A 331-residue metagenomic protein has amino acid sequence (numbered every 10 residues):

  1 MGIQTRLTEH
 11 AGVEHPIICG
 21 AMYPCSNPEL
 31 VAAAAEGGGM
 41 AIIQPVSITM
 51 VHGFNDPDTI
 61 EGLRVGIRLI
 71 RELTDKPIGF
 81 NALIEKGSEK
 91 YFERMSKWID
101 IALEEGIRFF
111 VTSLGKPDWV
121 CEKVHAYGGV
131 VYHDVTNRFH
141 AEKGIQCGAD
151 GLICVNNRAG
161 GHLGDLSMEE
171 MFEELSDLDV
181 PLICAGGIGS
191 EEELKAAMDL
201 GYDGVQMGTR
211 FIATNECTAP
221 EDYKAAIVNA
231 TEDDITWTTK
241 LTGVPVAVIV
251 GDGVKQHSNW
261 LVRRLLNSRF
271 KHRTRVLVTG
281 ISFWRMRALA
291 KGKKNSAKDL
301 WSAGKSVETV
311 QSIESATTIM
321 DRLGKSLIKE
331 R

Functional and structural regions predicted by a protein language model:
M1-P181: Active-site entrance/lid segments in N-terminal catalytic domains of soluble metabolic enzymes
Y23, G186-S190: Gly/Ser-rich catalytic serine loop of serine hydrolases
D165-P181, G189-R331: Conserved active-site-proximal phosphate/metal-binding subdomains
